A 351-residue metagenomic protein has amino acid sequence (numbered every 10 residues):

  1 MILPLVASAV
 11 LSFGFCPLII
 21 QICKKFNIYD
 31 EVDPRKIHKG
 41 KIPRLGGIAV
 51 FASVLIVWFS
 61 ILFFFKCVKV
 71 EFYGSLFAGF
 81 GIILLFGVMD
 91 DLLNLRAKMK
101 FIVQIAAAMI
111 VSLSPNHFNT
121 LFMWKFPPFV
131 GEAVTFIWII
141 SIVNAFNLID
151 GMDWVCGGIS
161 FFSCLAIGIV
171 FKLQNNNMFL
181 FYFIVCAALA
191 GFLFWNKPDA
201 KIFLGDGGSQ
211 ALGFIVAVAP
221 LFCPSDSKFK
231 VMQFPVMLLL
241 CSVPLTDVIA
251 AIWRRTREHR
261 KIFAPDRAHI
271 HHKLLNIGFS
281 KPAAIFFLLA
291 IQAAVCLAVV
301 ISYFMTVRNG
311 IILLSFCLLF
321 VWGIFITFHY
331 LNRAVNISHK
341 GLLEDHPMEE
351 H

Functional and structural regions predicted by a protein language model:
M1-N27, F51-G81, L85, C156-H351: Alpha-helical transmembrane segments
E31-L45: Juxtamembrane helix-capping/reentrant segments at transmembrane boundaries
G46, D91, D150, D206 (+1 more regions): Divalent metal-coordination and catalytic microenvironments
I56-V70, M89-L95, S112-F126, I149: Transmembrane alpha-helix boundary signature
G74-Q104: Hydrophobic alpha-helical hairpins/lids featuring a short glycine-rich hinge
G81-L85, V103-F118, V134-N147, S160-A166 (+1 more regions): Membrane-embedded alpha-helical core segments of multi-pass
P128-I137, F179: Membrane-interfacial loop-to-helix junctions in multi-pass transporters
L148-C156: RNA/tRNA-interacting regions in translation and RNA-turnover enzymes
